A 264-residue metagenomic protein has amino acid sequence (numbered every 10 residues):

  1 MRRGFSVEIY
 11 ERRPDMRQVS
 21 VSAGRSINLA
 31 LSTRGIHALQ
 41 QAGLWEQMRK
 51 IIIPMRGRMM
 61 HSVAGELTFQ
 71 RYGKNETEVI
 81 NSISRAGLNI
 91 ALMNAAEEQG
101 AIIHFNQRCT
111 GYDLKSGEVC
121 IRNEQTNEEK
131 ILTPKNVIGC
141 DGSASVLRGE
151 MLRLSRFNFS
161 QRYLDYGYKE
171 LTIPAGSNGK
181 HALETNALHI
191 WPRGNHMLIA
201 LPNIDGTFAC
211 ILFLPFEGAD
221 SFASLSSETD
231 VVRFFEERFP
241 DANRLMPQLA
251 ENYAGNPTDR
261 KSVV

Functional and structural regions predicted by a protein language model:
M1-G24: Glycine-rich FAD pyrophosphate-binding loop
E8, I102, A209-I211: A structural signal for isolated positions on well-ordered beta-strands in alpha/beta enzyme cores
M16-V19, L67-Q70, A209: Short acidic/His/Gly/Ser-rich catalytic and metal-binding motifs that mark active-site loops of diverse hydrolases
R17-S20, E78, A219-S221: A short acidic, helix-capping loop that chelates divalent metal ions and anchors anionic groups
V21-I27, K74-V79: Short glycine-enriched, charge-decorated loop/helix-capping segments at active-site entrances that position
S32-E170, E228: Conserved N-terminal helical subregion
G111, S116-R260: Conserved FAD-binding catalytic core of PHBH/FMO-like flavoproteins
V263-V264: Conserved small/polar residues in nucleotide/adenosyl-binding loops
